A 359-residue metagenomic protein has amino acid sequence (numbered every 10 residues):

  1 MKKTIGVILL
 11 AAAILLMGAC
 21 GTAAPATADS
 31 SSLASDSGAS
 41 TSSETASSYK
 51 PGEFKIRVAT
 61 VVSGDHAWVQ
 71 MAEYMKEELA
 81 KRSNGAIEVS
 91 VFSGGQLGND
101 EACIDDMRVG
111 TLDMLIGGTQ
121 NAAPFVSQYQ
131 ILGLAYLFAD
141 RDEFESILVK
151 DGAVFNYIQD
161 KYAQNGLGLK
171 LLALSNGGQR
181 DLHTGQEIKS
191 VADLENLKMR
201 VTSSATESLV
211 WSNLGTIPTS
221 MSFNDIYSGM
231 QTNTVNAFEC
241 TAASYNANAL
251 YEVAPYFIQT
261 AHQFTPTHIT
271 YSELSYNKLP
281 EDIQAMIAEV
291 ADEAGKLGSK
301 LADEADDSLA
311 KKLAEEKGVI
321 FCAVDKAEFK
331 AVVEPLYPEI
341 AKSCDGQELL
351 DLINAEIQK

Functional and structural regions predicted by a protein language model:
M1-T4, L9-A11: Positively charged n-region of N-terminal signal peptides that target proteins for export
A12-A13, A67: Alpha-helical transmembrane segments and their juxtamembrane interfaces
L16-A19: C-terminal motif of bacterial Sec signal peptides marking the signal peptidase cleavage site
G21-D29, L33-A34, G38, S43-F144 (+1 more regions): N-terminal secretory/targeting leader peptides
L148-L167: Hinge/lid segment of periplasmic solute-binding proteins
